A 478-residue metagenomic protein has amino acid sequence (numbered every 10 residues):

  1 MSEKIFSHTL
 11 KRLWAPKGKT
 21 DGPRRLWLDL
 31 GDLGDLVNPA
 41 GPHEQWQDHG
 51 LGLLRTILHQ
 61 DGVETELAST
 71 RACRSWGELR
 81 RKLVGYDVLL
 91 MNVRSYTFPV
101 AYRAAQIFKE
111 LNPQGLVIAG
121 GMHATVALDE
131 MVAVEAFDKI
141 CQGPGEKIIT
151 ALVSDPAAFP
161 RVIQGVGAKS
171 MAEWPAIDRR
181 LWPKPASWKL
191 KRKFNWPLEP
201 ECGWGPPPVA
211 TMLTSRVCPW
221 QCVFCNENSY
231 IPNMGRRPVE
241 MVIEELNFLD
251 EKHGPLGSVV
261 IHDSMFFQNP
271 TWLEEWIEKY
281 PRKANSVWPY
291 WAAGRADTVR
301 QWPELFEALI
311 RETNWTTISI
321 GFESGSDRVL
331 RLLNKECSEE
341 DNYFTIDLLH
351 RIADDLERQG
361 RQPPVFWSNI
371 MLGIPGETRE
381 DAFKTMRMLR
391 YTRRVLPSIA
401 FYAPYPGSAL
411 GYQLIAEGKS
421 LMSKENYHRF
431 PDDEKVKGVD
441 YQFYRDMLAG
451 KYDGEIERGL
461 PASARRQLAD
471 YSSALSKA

Functional and structural regions predicted by a protein language model:
S2-E245, E251-P255: Acidic, low-complexity intrinsically disordered segments
S2-V37, R358, V365, E380-A478: C-terminal accessory regions of radical SAM enzymes
P39, W174, W272-E274, E304-L305 (+1 more regions): Short aromatic-enriched loop/helix-cap "lid" or pocket-rim segments at secondary-structure transitions that line
W46, R180-W367, L372, R387: Radical SAM [4Fe-4S] cluster-binding motif and immediate context
L67-S69, A119, A292, S368 (+1 more regions): A structural preference for short, hydrophobic beta-strand core positions in alpha/beta folds
L128-E135, E307, P375-Y391: Catalytic cores of alpha/beta
A136-F137, I310-T317, T392-V395: Glycine-enriched alpha-helix->loop->beta-strand junction motifs that scaffold or abut catalytic
